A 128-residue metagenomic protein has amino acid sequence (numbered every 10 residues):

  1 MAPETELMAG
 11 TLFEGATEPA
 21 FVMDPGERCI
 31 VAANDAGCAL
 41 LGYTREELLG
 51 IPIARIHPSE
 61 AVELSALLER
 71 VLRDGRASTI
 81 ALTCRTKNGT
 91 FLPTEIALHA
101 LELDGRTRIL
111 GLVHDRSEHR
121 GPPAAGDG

Functional and structural regions predicted by a protein language model:
M1-M8, P122-G128: Short, charged amphipathic alpha-helical "coupling" segments at sensory-output junctions in signaling proteins
P3-E27: Sensory modules in modular signal-transduction proteins
E27-C29, A39: PAS/PAS-like sensory domains across diverse signaling proteins
A32-A33, L49: PAS-family and closely related small sensory beta-sandwich domains used across diverse signal-transduction proteins
G37-L48, P58-S59: PAS/PAS-like sensory domain cap-loop motif
P52, S59-N88: Terminal output helix/cap of sensory domains in signal transduction proteins
I96-L112: Short loop/turn elements at sensory-signaling interfaces that couple input to output
I109-G128: Sensory coupling linkers of modular signal transduction proteins
